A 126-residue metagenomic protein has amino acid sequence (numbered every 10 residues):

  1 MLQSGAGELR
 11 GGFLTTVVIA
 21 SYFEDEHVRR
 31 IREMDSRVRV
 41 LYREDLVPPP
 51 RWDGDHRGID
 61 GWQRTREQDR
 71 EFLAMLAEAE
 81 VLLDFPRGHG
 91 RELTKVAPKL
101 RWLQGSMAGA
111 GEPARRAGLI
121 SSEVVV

Functional and structural regions predicted by a protein language model:
M1-V81: N-terminal glycine-/charge-rich "phosphate-binding" loop or analogous flexible N-terminal tail
A77-V126: Phosphate/diphosphate ligand-binding glycine-rich loop within oxidoreductases
